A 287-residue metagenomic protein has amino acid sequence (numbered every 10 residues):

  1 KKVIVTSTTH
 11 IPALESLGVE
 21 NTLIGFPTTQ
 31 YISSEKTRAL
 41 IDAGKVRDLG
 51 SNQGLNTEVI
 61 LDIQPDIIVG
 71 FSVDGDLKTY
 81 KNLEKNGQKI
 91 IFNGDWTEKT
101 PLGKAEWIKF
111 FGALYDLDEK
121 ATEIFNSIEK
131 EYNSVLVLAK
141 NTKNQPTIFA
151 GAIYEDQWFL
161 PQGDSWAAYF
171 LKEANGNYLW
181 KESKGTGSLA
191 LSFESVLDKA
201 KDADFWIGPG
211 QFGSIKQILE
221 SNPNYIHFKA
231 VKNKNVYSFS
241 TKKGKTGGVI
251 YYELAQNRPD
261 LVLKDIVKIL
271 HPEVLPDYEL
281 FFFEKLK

Functional and structural regions predicted by a protein language model:
K1-K2, I11-Y31, A39, P101-L102 (+4 more regions): Extracytoplasmic metal-acquisition and chelation regions
K1-L61, I67-D74: A short, structured surface patch at a secondary-structure boundary
K2-V5, L23-P27, I67-F71, I90-N93 (+5 more regions): Structural recognition of the beta-strand scaffold that forms the well-ordered cores of secreted hydrolase catalytic
E20-L23, N82-G94, I218-Y237: A short, gly/pro- and small-residue-rich
K45, D66-V69, D76-Q157, K181-E182 (+1 more regions): Extracytoplasmic substrate-binding proteins
L61-D62, L83-K85, N141-N144, K172 (+2 more regions): Extracellular/periplasmic catalytic domains that process cell-envelope and extracellular macromolecules
D74-K85, G210-L219: A ligand-binding cleft/hinge motif common to bilobed small-molecule-binding domains
V135-N222: Flexible, glycine-rich surface segments
